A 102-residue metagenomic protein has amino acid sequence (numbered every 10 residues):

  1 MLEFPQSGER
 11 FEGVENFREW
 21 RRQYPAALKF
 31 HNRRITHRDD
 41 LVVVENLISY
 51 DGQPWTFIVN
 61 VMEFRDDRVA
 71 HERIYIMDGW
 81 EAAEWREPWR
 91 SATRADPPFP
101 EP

Functional and structural regions predicted by a protein language model:
M1-P102: C-terminal and inter-domain tail/linker signature
